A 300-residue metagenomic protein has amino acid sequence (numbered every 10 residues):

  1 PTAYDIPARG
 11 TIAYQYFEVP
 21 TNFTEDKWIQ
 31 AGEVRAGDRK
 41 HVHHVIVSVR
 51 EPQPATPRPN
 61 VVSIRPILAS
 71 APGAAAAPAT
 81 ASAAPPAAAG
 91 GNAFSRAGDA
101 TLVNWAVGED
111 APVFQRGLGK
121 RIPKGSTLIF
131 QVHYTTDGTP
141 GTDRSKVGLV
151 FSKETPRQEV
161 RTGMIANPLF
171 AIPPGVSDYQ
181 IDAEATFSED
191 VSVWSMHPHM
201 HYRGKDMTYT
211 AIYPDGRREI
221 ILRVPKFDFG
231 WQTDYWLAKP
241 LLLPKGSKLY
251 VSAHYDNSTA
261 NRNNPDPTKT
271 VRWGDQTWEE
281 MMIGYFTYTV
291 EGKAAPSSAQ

Functional and structural regions predicted by a protein language model:
P1-S192, P198-Q300: Beta-strand-centric surfaces of beta-sandwich/beta-rich domains
